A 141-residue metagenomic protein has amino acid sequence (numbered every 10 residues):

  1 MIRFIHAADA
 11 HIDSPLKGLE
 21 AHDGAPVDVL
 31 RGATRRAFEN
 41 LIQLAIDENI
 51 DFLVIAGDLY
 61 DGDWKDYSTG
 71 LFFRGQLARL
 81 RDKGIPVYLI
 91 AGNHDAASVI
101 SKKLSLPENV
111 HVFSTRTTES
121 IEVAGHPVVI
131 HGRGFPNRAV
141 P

Functional and structural regions predicted by a protein language model:
M1-L71: N-terminal active-site segment of His-dependent metallophosphoesterases
G24, F52, D63-P141: His/Asp/Glu-rich metal-coordinating catalytic cores of metallo-dependent phosphodiesterases/hydrolases acting on
